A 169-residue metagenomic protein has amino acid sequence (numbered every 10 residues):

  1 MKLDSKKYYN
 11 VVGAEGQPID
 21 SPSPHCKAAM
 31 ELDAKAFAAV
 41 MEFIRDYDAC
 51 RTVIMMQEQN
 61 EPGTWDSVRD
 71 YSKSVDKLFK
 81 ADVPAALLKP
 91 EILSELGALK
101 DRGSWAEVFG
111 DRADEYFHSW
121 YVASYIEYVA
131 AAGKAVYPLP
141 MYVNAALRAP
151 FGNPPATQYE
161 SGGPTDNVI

Functional and structural regions predicted by a protein language model:
K2-T165: Polysaccharide-binding and catalytic clefts of secreted carbohydrate-active enzymes
I169: Substrate-binding cleft of secreted/luminal carbohydrate-active enzymes
